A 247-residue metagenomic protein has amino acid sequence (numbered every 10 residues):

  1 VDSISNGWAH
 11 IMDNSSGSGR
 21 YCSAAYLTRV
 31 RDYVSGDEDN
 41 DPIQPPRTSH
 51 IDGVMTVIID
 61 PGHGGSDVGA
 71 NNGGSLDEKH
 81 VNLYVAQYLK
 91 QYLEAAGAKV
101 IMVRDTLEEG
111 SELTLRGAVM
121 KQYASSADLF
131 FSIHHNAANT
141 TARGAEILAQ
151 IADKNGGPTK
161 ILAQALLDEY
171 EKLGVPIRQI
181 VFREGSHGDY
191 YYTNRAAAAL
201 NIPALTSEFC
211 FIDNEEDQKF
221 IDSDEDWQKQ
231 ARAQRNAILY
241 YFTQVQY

Functional and structural regions predicted by a protein language model:
V1-S5: Conserved beta-strand/loop element in small beta-rich adapter and peptidoglycan-binding domains
N6-H10: Short aromatic-glycine-enriched beta-strand elements
D13-R47: Boundary regions of SH3-family modules and the immediately adjacent low-complexity/disordered segments in eukaryotic
D32, Q87-K99, K121-S125, H135 (+3 more regions): Sec-exported extracytoplasmic/periplasmic mature domains
G36-L162: Catalytic-core regions of hydrolytic enzymes
V100-I101, I177-R178, A204: Hydrophobic anchor at the start of a short beta-strand that flanks the dinucleotide cofactor-binding loop
S132, N136-N139, L148, V181-Y247: Active-site-adjacent mobile loop/cap segments within catalytic or ligand-binding domains
P158-S186: Active-site-adjacent substrate-binding region of metalloamidase/peptidase-like peptide-processing proteins
